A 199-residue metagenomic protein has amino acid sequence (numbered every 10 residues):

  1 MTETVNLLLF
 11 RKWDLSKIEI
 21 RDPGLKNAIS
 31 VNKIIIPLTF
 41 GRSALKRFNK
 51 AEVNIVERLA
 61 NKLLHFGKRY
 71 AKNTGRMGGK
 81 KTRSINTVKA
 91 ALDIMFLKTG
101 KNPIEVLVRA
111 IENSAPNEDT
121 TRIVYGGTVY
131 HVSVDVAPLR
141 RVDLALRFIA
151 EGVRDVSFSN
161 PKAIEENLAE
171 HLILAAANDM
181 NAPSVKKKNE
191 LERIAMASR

Functional and structural regions predicted by a protein language model:
M1-I85, K89-R199: Strongly charged
